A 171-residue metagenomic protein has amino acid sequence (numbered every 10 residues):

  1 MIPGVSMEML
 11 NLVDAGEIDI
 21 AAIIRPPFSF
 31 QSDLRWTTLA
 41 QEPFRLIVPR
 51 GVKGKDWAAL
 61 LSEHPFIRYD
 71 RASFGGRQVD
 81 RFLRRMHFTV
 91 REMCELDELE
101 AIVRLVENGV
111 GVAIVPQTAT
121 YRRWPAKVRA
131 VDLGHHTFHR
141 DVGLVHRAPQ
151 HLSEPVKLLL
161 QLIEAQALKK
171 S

Functional and structural regions predicted by a protein language model:
M1-S29, E95-L96: Central regulatory/effector-binding core of bacterial HTH transcription factors
E8-M9, D56, E100-I102: Short acidic active-site motifs
L12, G16-E17, T38, P65 (+2 more regions): Conserved functional loop/turn residues at catalytic and ligand-binding sites
E17, G76-T89: Ligand-binding cleft/hinge of the Venus flytrap
A22-S32, L99-R129: A ligand-binding cleft/hinge motif common to bilobed small-molecule-binding domains
D33-R71: Flexible hinge/capping segments at coil-to-helix
R35-R45, Q117, A126-H139: Short beta-strand->loop
V131-S171: A late-sequence structural motif
